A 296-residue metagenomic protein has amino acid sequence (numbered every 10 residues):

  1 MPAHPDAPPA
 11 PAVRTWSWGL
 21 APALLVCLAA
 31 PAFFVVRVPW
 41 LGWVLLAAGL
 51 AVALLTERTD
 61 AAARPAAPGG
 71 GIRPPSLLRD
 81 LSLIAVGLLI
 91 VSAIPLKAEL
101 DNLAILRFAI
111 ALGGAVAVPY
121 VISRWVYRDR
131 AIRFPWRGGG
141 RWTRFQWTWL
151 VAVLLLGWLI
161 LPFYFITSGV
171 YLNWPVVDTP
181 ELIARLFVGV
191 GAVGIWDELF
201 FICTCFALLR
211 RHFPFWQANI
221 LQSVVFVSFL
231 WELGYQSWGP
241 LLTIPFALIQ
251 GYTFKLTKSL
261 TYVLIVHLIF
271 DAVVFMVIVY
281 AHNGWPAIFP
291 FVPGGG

Functional and structural regions predicted by a protein language model:
M1-V13: Short, Lys/Arg-rich, polar N-terminal cytosolic tail immediately upstream of the first transmembrane signal-anchor
D6-A7, P31-A32, A152-G296: Transmembrane helix-loop-helix hairpins at the membrane interface of multi-pass integral membrane proteins
R14-P31, L45-G49, D80-I90, L150-W158 (+1 more regions): Alpha-helical transmembrane segments
T15-L20, P39-L50, L89-A104, V126-W136 (+3 more regions): Hydrophobic alpha-helical transmembrane segments
P31-V126: Alpha-helical transmembrane segments in multi-pass membrane proteins
L50-R58, V121-R130, V193-L208: Alpha-helical transmembrane segments in multipass membrane proteins, preferentially the mid-helix core
P65-G70, Y127-W147: Flexible interhelical linker loops that connect adjacent transmembrane helices in multi-pass membrane transporters
A104-A109, R141-L150: Alpha-helical membrane-spanning segments of integral membrane proteins, especially the hydrophobic core of TM bundles
